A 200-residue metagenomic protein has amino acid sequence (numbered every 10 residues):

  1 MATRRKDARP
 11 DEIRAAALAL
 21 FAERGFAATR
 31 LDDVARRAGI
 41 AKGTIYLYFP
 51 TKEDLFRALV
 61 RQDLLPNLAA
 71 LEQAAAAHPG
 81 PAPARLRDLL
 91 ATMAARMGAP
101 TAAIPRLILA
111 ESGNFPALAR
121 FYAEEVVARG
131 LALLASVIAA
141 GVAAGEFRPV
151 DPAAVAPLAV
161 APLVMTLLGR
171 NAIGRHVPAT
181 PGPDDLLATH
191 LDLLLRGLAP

Functional and structural regions predicted by a protein language model:
M1-I40, L47-Y48, E53-D54: Basic, helix-initiating cap at the start of DNA-binding domains
R9, K52, D63, M97-I104 (+3 more regions): Hydrophobic/aromatic residues within well-ordered alpha-helical segments
I13, A28, T51-R57, P66 (+3 more regions): Short amphipathic alpha-helical segment with a characteristic S/N-K-E followed by hydrophobic residues
R61-P79, N171-A179: Short, flexible, glycine-rich and Lys/Arg-enriched loop motifs at helix boundaries that contact anionic partners
E72-A103, A153-A159: Hydrophobic alpha-helical connector segments
R96, A103, L107, A117-A143 (+2 more regions): Amphipathic alpha-helical packing segments from all-alpha helical-bundle domains
R120, V142-L191: Hydrophobic/aromatic-rich alpha-helical bundle segments in the mid-to-C-terminal region
